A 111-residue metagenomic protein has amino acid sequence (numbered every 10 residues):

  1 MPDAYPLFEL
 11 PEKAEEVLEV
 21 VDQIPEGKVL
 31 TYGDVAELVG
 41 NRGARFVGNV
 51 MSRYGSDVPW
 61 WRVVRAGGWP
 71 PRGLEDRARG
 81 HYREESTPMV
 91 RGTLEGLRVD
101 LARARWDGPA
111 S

Functional and structural regions predicted by a protein language model:
P2-S111: Nucleic acid-binding interface residues in structured DNA/RNA-binding domains, emphasizing the DNA-engaging scaffolds
